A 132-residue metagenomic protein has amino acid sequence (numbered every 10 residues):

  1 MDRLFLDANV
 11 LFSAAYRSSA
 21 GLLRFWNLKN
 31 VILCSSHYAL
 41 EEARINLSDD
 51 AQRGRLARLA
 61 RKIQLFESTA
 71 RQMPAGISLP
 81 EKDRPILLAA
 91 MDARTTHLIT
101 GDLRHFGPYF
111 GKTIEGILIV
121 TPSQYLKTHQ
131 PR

Functional and structural regions predicted by a protein language model:
M1-S35: Short, well-structured N-terminal submotif of metal-dependent ribonuclease cores
D7-A8, S36, D102, T121-P122: A secondary-structure boundary/capping signal
V10-L11, A39, I86, R104-H105 (+1 more regions): Alpha-helix capping/helix-boundary segments
S13-A15, N46, Y109, T128-H129: Residues that scaffold the ATP/ADP-binding catalytic core of kinase and kinase-like folds
N27-I77: PIN-domain endoribonuclease scaffold, especially VapC-family toxins
L65-L103, G107-Y109: Active-site neighborhoods of divalent-metal-dependent phosphate/nucleic-acid chemistry enzymes
I77, R104-R132: Acidic, PIN/NYN-like endoribonuclease modules and their adjacent C-terminal/linker elements
